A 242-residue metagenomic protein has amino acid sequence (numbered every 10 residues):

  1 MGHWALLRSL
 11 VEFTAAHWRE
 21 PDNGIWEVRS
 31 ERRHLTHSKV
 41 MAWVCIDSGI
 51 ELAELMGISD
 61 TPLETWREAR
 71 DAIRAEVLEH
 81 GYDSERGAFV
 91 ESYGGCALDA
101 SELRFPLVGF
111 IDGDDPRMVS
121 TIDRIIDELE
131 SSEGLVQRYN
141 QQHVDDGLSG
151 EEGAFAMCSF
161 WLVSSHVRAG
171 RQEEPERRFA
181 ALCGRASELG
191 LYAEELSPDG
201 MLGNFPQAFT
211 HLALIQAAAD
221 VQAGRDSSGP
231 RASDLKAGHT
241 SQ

Functional and structural regions predicted by a protein language model:
M1-G2, P21-R29, G49-T65: Inter-helical turn/loop segments and adjacent helix faces that build the functional surface of alpha-helical bundle
M1-H37: Active-site acid/base region of carbohydrate-active enzymes
G2, L6, T61-T65, A69 (+2 more regions): Alpha-helical positions within canonical tetratricopeptide repeat
S9-G24, R70-A156, R177-P206, A213-D226 (+2 more regions): Extended glycan-interaction surfaces of carbohydrate-active proteins
K39, W43-I46, E102, C158-S159 (+3 more regions): TPR repeat positional signature
A53-M56, D60, A169, E173 (+1 more regions): Long alpha-helical scaffolds in large eukaryotic adaptor/regulatory proteins, encompassing alpha-solenoid repeat systems
E151-Q172, H211: C-terminal substrate/ligand-recognition segments
